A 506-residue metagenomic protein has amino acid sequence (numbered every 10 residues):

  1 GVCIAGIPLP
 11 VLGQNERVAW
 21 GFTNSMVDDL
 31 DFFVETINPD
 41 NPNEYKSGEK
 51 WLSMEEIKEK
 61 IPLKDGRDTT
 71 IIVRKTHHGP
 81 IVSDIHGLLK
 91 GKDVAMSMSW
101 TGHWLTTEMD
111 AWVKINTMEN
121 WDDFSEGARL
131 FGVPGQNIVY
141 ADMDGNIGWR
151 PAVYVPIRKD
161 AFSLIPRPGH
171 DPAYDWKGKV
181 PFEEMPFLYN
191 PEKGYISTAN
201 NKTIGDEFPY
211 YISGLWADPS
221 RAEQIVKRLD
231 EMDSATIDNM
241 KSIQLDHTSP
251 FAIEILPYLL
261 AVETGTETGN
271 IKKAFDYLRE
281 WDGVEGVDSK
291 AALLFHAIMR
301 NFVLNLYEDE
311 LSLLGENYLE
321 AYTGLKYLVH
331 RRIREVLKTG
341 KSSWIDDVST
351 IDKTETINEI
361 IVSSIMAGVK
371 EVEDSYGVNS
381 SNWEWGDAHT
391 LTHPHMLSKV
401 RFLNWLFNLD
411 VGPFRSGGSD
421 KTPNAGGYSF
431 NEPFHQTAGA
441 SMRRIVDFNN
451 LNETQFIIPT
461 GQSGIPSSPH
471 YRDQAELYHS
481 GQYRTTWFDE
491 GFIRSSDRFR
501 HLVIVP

Functional and structural regions predicted by a protein language model:
G1-E267, D276, E280-P506: C-terminal/peripheral segments of proteins
